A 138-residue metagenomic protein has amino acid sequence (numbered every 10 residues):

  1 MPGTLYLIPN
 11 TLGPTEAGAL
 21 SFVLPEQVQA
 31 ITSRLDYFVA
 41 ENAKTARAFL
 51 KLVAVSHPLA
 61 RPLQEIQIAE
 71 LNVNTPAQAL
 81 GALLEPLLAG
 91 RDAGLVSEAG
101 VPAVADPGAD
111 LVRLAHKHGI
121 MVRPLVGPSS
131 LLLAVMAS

Functional and structural regions predicted by a protein language model:
M1-L71: Glycine-rich, flexible N-terminal cofactor/catalytic loop recognition
G3-L5, R91-G94: Loop/turn-to-beta-strand initiation segments
Y6, D106, D110-S138: Class I SAM-dependent methyltransferase SAM-binding "motif I" and its flanking Rossmann-like core
L12-P14, K44, D92, E98-P102: Short glycine-rich anion-binding loops that position phosphate/pyrophosphate groups of nucleotides and phosphorylated
Q27-R34, P86, D110-H118: Catalytic-core regions built around general acid/base machinery
A40-E41, S97, V122-G127: General beta-strand structural signal in soluble alpha/beta enzymes
N72-L84: Glycine-rich, highly charged phosphate/nucleotide-binding loops
T75, A99-G108: Acidic, metal-coordinating catalytic cores used for nucleic-acid/nucleotide bond scission and strand-transfer chemistry
